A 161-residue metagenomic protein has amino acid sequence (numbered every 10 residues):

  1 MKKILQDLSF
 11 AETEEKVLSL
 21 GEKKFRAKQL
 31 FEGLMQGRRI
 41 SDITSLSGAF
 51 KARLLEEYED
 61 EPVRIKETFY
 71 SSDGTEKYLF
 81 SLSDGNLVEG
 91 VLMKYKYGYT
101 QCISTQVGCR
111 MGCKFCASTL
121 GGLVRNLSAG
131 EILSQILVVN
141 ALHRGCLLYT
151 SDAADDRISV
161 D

Functional and structural regions predicted by a protein language model:
M1-Y99: Flexible, acidic/Gly-rich N-terminal and inter-domain linker regions that tether and position cofactor-handling modules
E22, L123-V124, L147: Short, surface-exposed helix-loop/turn micro-motifs enriched in polar/charged residues
G33, G112, C116, V160: Residues that scaffold the ATP/ADP-binding catalytic core of kinase and kinase-like folds
L54, I136-V139: Hydrophobic alpha-helical packing residues
K94-L137: Canonical Radical SAM [4Fe-4S] cluster-binding loop centered on the CxxxCxxC motif and its immediate flanking residues
V138-S151: Short Fe-S-cluster ligation motifs
Y149-D161: Single conserved hydrophobic/aromatic residue that forms the stacking wall/gate of nucleotide- or nucleobase-binding
